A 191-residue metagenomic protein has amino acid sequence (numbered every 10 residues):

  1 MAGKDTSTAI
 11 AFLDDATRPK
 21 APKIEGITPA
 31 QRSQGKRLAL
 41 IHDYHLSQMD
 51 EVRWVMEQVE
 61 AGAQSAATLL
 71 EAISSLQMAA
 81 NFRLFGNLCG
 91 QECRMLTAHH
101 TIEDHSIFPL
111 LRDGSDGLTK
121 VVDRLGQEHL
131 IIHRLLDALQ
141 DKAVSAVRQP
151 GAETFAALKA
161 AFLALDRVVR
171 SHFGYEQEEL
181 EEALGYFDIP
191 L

Functional and structural regions predicted by a protein language model:
M1-L191: Small-residue-biased structural context
